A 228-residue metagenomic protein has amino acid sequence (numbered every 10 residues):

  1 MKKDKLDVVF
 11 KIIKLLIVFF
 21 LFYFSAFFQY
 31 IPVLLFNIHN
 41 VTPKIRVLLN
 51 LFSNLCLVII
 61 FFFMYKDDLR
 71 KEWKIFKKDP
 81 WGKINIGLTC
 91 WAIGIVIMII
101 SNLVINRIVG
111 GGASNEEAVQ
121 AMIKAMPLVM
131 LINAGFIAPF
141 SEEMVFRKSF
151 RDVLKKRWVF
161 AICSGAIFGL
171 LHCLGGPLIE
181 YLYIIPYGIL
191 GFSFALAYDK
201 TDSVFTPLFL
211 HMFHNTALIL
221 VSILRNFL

Functional and structural regions predicted by a protein language model:
M1-F20, K44-I45, L69-I100, L154-K156 (+1 more regions): Interfacial transmembrane-helix boundary/kink motif in multi-pass membrane proteins
K11-D68: Alpha-helical transmembrane segments in multi-pass membrane proteins
I12-F27, L51-L55, G87-I99, L131 (+6 more regions): Alpha-helical transmembrane spans of integral membrane proteins, capturing the lipid-embedded, hydrophobic core of TM
F22, A26, Y30, V58-Y65 (+6 more regions): Structural signal for membrane-spanning alpha-helices in multi-pass inner-membrane proteins, emphasizing helix cores
V33-K44, L103, R107-G110, F150-I162: Membrane interface segments of multi-pass transport proteins and intramembrane proteases
I38-T42, R70-A138, L228: Juxtamembrane helix-loop-helix connectors linking adjacent transmembrane helices in multi-pass membrane enzymes
H39-L49, N115-A121, I179-L190: Non-cytosolic membrane-interface motifs at loop->transmembrane helix junctions
K124-L228: Transmembrane helix-loop-helix hairpins at the membrane interface of multi-pass integral membrane proteins
